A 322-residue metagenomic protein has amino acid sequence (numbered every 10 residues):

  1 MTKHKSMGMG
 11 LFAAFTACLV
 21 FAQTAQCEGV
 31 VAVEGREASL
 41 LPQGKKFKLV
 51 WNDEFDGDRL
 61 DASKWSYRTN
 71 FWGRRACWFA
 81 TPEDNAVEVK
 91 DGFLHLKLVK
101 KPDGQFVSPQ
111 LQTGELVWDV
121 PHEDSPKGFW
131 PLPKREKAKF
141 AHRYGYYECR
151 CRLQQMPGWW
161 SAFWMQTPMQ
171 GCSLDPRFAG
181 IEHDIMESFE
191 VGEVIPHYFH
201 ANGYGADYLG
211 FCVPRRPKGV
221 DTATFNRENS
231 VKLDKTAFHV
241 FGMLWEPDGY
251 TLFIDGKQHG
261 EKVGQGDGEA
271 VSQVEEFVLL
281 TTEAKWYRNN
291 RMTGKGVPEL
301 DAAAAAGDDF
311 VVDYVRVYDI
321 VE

Functional and structural regions predicted by a protein language model:
T2-F12: Bacterial N-terminal signal peptides that target proteins for export
G10-V20: Bacterial N-terminal signal peptides
F21-Q26: Sec/Tat signal peptide C-region and signal peptidase I cleavage site
C27-E322: GH16 jelly-roll
